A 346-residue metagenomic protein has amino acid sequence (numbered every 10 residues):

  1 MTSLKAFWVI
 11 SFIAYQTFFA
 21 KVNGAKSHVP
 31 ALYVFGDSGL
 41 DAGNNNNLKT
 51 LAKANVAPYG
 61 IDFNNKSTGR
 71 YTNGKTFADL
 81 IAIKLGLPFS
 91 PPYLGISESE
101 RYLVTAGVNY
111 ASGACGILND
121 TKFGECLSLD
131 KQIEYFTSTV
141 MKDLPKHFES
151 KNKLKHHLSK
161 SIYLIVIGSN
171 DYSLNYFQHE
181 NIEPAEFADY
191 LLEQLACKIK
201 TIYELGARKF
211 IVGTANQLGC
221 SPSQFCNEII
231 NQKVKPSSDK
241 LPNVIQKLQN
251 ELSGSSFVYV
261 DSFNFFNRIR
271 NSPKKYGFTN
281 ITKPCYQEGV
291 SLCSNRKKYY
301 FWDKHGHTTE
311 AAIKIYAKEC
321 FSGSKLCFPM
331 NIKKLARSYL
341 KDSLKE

Functional and structural regions predicted by a protein language model:
T2-E346: Conserved active-site regions of diverse hydrolases
